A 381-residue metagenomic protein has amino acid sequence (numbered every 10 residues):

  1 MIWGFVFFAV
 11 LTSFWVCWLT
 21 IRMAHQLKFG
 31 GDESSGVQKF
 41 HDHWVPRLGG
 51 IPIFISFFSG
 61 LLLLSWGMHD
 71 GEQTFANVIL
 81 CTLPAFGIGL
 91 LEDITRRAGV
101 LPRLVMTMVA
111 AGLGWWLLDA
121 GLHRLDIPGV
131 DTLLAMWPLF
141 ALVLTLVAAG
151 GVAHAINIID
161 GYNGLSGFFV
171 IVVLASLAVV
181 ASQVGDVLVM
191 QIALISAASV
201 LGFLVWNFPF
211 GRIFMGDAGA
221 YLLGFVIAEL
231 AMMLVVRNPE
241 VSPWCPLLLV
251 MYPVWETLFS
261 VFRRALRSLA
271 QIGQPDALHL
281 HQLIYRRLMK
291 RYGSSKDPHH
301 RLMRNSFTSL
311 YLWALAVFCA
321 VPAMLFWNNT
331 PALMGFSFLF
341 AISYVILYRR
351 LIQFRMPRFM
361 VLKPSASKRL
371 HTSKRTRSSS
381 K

Functional and structural regions predicted by a protein language model:
M1-L258: "…together with the soluble PPM/PP2C metallo-phosphatase catalytic core" -> "…together with the soluble PPM/PP2C
T20, W255-R267, Q271, W327 (+1 more regions): Membrane-helix cytosolic exit motif
T20-P46, F259-L302: Cytosolic, membrane-interface loops and tails of multi-pass inner-membrane proteins
F57, M303-A323: Hydrophobic membrane-spanning alpha-helices of multi-pass integral membrane proteins
L83-G99, A323-R369: Alpha-helical transmembrane segments and their immediate juxtamembrane interface regions
G99-P102, W137, G216, H300-Y311 (+1 more regions): Membrane-interface starts of transmembrane alpha-helices
A270-H281, M356-R375: Short, highly charged, low-complexity non-transmembrane loops/tails of multi-pass membrane proteins
R375-K381: Cytosolic C-terminal regulatory domains/tails of membrane transporters and channels
